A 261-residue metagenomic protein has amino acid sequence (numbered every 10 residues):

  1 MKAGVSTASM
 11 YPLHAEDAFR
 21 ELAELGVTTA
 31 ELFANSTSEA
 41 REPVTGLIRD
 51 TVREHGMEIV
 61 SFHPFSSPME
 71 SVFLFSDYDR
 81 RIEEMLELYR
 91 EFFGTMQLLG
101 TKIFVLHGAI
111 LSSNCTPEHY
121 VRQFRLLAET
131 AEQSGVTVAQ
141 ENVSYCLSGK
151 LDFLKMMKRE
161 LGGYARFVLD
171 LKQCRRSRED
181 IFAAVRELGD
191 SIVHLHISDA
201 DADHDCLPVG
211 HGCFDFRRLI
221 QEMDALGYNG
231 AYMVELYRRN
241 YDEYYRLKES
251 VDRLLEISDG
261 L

Functional and structural regions predicted by a protein language model:
M1-E91, Q97, E132, R166 (+2 more regions): N-terminal pre-domain/capping segments
M1-G4, Y11-G26, G100, L147 (+2 more regions): Histidine-acidic metal/acid-base catalytic patches
S9-Y11, A34-S36, F65-P68, G108-S112 (+4 more regions): Active-site-proximal loop/turn and secondary-structure-junction residues that shape catalytic pockets, frequently
E16-D17, E54, S71-R166: Active-site acidic/histidine proton-transfer and metal-coordination neighborhood in alpha/beta enzyme cores
T28-T29, E58, K102, T137 (+1 more regions): Residue-level detector of anion-binding/catalytic polar loops
E31, S61, V105, A139 (+2 more regions): Conserved beta-strand positions in the central sheet of alpha/beta enzyme cores
R41-P43, F73-F75, R80, N114-H119 (+3 more regions): Short, solvent-exposed loop/turn segments at secondary-structure boundaries
V44-H55, Q123-T130, A184, R218-E222: Catalytic-core regions built around general acid/base machinery
